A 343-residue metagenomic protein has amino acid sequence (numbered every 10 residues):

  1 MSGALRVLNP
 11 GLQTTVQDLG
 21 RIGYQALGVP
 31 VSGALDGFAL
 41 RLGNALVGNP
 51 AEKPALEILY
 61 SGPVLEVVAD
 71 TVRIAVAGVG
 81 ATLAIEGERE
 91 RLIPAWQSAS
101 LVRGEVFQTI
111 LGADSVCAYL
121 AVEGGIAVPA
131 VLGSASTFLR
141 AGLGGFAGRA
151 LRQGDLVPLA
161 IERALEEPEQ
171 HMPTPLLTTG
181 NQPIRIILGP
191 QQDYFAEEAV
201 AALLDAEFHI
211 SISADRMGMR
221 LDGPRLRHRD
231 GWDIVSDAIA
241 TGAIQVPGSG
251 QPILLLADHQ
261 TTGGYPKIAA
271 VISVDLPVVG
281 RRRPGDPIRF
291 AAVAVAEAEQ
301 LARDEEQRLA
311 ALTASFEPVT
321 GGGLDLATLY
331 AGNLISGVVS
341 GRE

Functional and structural regions predicted by a protein language model:
M1-E343: Conserved "landmark" site that anchors the functional core of diverse proteins
